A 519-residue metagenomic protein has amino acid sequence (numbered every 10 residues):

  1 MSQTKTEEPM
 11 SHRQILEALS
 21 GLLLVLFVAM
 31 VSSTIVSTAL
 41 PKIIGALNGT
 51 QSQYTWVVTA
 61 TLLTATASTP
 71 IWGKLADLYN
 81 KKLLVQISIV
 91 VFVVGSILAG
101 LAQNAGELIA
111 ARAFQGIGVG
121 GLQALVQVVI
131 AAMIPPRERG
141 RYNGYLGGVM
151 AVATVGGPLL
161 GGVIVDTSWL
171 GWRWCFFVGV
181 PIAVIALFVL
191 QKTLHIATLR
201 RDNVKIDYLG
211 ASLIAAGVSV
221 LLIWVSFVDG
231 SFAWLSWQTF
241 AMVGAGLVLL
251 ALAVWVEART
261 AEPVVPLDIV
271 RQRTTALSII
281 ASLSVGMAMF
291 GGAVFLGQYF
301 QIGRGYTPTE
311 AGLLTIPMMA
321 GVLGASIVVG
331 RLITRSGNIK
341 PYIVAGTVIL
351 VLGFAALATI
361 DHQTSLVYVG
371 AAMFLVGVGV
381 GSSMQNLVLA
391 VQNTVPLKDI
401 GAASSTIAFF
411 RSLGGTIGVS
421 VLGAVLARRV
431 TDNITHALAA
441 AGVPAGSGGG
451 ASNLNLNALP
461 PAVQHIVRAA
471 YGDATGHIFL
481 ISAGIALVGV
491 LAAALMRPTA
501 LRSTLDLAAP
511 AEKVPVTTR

Functional and structural regions predicted by a protein language model:
M1-L22, W255, N453-R519: Transmembrane-helix exit segments and adjacent C-terminal regions of multi-pass membrane proteins
R13-P70, E107, L209, W234-A402 (+1 more regions): Transmembrane core module of solute transporters
S20, I71-G73, D77-V90, Q103-A110 (+4 more regions): C-terminal module of multi-pass small-molecule transporters
A29, V58-T61, A65, F92 (+12 more regions): Structural signature of transmembrane alpha-helices in multi-pass secondary transporters
I43-I44, L75-A76, L160-W169, V225 (+4 more regions): Interfacial helix-cap and linker-helix signal at transmembrane-aqueous boundaries of multi-pass secondary transporters
T69-L209, L397: Helix-loop-helix hairpins in multi-pass membrane proteins, especially solute transporters
D166-A281, A288, V348, R468-D473 (+1 more regions): Hydrophobic transmembrane-helix bundles of small-molecule transporters
D166-F177, F227-T239, T307, R428-A483: A membrane-interface helix-boundary motif in multi-pass transporters
